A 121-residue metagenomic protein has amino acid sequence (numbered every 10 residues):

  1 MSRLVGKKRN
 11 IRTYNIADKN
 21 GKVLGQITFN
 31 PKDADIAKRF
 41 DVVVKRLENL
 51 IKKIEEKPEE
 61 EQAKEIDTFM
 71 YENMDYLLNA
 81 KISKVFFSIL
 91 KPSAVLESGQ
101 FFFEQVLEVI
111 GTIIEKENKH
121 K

Functional and structural regions predicted by a protein language model:
M1-N49, E117: Short, charged/polar N-terminal "headpieces" of proteins
K7, K22, D33, F69 (+2 more regions): Short linear sequence motifs
L24-Q26, K64-I66, F101-F103: Glycine-rich, flexible loop segments associated with nucleotide phosphate handling
N30, D41, M70, F87-S88 (+1 more regions): Compositionally biased, low-structure terminal segments
D33, E60, K64, P92-L96: Short, charged/polar micro-motifs that form catalytic or ligand-binding hotspots
A37-D67: Acidic, aromatic-enriched beta-alpha/helix-loop junctions
A63-L78: Charged, long alpha-helical segments
Y76, A80-K121: C-terminal charged interaction modules
